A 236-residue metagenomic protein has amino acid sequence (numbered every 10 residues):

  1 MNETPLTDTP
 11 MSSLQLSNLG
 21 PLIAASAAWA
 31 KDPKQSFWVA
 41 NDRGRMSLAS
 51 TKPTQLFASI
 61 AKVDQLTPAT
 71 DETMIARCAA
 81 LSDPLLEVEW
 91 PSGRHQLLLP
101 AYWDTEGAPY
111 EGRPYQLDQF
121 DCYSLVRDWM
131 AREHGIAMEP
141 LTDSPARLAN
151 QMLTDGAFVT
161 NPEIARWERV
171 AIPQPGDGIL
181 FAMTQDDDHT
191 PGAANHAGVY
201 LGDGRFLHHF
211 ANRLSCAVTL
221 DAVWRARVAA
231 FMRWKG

Functional and structural regions predicted by a protein language model:
M1-A58, T67-A101: Conserved beta-strand-loop surface patch within small alpha/beta domains used for substrate/adaptor or ligand engagement
L81, V88-S92, A211, A229-K235: Eukaryotic regulatory protein-protein interaction regions, predominantly Ser/Pro/Thr-rich intrinsically disordered
T105-E106: Structured catalytic-domain cores with a bias toward divalent-metal coordination
P109-D118, W167: Short helix-to-loop capping/linker segments positioned immediately adjacent to catalytic or ligand/cofactor-binding
P114-H134: Active-site nucleophilic cysteine motif
A137-D143: Surface-exposed patches in mature extracellular/periplasmic domains of secreted proteins
D143-C216, L220-D221: ...with weaker cross-activation on analogous glycine-rich loops/strands in unrelated enzymes
V218-G236: Glycine- and charge-enriched low-complexity intrinsically disordered segments
